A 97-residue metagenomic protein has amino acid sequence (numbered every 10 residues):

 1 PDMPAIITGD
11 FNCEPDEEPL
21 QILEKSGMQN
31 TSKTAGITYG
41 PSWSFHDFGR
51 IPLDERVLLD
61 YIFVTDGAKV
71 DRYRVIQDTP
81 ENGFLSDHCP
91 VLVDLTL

Functional and structural regions predicted by a protein language model:
P1-I6, F11-L97: Metal-dependent phosphoester-hydrolase catalytic domains
